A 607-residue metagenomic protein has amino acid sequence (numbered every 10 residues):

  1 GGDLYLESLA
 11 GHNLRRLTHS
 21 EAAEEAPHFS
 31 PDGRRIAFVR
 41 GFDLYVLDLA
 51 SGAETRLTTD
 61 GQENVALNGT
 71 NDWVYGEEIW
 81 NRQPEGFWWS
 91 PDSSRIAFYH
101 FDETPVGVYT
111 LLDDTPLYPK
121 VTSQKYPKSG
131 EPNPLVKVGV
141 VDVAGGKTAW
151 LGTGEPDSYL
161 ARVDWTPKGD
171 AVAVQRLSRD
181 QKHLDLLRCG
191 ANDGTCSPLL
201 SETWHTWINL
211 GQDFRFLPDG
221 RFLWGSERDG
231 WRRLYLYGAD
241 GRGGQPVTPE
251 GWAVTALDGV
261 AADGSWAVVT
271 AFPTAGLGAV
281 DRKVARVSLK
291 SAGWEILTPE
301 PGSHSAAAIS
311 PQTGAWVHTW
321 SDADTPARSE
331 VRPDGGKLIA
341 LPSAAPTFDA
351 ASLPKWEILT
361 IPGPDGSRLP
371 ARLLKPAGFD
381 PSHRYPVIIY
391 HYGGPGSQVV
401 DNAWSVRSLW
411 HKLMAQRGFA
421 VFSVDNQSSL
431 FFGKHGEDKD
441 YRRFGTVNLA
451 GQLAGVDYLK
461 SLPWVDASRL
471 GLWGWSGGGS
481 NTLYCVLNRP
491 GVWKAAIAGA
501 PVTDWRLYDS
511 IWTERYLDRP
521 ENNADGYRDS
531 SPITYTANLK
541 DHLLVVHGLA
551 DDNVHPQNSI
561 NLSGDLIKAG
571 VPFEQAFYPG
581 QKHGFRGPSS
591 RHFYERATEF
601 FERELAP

Functional and structural regions predicted by a protein language model:
G1-W316, S321-T325, V331-R332, L353 (+1 more regions): Beta-propeller folds
V108, G169, Q175, T298 (+1 more regions): Serine-hydrolase catalytic core recognition
